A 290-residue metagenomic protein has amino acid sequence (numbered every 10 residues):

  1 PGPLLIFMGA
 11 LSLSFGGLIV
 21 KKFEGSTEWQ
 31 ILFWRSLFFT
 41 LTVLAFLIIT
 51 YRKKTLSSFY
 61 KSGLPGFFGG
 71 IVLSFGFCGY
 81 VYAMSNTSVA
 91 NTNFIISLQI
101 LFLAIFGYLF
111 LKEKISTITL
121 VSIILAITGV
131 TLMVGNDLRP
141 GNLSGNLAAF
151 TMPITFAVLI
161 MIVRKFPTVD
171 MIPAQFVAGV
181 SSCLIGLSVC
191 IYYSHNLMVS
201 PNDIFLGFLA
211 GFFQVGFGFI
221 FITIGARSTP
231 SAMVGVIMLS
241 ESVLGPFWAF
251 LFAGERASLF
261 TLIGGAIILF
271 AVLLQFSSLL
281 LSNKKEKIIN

Functional and structural regions predicted by a protein language model:
P1-F33, I71, G79, L138-K165 (+2 more regions): Glycine-/small-residue-enriched transmembrane alpha-helix faces in small-molecule transporters and effluxers
P1-L11, T40-F68, V81, K114-L120 (+5 more regions): Membrane-interface interhelical linkers
L4, M8, W34-F38, F68-I71 (+8 more regions): Hydrophobic residues within alpha-helical transmembrane segments of multi-pass solute transporters/permease subunits
M8-F15, I19, F46, F67-Y82 (+8 more regions): Hydrophobic alpha-helical transmembrane segments of multi-pass membrane transport proteins, especially secondary
E28-F39, Y82-Q99, N142-T155, P201-F213: Structural signature of hydrophobic alpha-helical transmembrane segments
S36, D203, L239-N290: C-terminal-most transmembrane helix of multi-pass membrane proteins
V43, L47, I105-F106, I115-G135 (+3 more regions): Hydrophobic transmembrane alpha-helices of multi-pass small-molecule transport proteins
Q99-V121, V243-I263: C-terminal transmembrane-helix exit sites in multi-pass transporters
